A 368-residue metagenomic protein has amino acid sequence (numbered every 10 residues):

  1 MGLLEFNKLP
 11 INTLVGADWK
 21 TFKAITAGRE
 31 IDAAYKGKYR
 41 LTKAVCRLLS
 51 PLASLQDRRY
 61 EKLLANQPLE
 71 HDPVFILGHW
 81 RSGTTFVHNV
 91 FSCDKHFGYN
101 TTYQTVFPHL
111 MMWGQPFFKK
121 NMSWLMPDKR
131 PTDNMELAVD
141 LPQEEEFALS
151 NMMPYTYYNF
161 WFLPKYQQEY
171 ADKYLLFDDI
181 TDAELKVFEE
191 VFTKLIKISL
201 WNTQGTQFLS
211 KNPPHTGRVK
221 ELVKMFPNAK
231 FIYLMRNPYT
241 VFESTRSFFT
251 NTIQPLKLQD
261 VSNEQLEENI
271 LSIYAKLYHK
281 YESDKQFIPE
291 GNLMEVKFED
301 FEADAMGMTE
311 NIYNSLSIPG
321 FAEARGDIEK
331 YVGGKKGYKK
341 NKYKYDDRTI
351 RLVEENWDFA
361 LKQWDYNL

Functional and structural regions predicted by a protein language model:
M1-Q56, L63-L64, Y174-D178, A183-E189 (+2 more regions): PAPS-dependent sulfotransferases, especially Golgi type II membrane carbohydrate sulfotransferases
L55-I76, T105-H109, G114-Q115: N-terminal signal-anchor transmembrane helix
V74, G98, K230-I232, M294-V296: Hydrophobic/aromatic beta-strand patches that form the interior of the parallel beta-sheet core in alpha/beta enzyme
I76-C93: Glycine-rich phosphate-binding P-loop
L77-H79, L209-P213, F298: Short His-Asn-centered micro-motif
C93-Y103: Post-Walker A helix-loop "phosphate-sensing" segment adjacent to the P-loop in P-loop NTPases
V106-F208: PAPS-dependent sulfation machinery
K211, L222-S247: Conserved phosphate-donor/acceptor-positioning beta-strand/loop module used by diverse small-molecule
